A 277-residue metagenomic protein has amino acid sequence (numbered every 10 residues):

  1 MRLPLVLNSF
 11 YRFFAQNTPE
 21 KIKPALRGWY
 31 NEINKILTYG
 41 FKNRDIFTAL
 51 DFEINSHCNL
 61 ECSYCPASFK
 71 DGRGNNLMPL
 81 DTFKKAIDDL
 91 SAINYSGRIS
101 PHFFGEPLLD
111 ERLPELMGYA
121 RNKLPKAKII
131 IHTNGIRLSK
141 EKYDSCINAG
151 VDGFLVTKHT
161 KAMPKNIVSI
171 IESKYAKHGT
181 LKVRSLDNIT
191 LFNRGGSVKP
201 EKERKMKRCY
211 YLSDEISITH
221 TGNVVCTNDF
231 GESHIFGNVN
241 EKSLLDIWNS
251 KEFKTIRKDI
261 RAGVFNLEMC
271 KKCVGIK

Functional and structural regions predicted by a protein language model:
P4-G153: Conserved alpha-helical substructure of the radical SAM core
F13, I170, K174, I247 (+1 more regions): Residues that form generic nucleotide/phosphate-binding pockets
I46-D51, G196-K277: Accessory C-terminal segments flanking Radical SAM cores
H57-N59, K70-D71, P107, I136-L138 (+7 more regions): Short, solvent-exposed loop/turn segments at secondary-structure junctions
S91, I147-N148, A176, W248-N249 (+1 more regions): Alpha-helix boundary recognition
D110-S213, T219: Conserved AdoMet/S-adenosylmethionine-binding subsite of the radical SAM
